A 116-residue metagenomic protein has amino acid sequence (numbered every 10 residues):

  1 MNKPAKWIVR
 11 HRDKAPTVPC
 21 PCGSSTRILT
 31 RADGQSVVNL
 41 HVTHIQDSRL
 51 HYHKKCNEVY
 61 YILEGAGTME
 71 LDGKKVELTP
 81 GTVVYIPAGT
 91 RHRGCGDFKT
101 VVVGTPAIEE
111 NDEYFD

Functional and structural regions predicted by a protein language model:
N2-C20: Extreme N-terminal tail/first-helix region
K14-L50, V103, D112-Y114: A short glycine-rich, His/Asp/Glu-containing loop-to-beta-strand
H41, L63-E64, T79-P80, G96: A cytosolic small-molecule/anion-sensing beta-strand core signal
V42-I45, K54-M69: Short, conserved beta-strand element in jelly-roll/cupin
L50-Y52, N57-I62, V76, H92: His/acidic/aromatic-lined binding-pocket segments of jelly-roll/cupin-type domains and related regulatory beta-sandwich
E70-K74, D97: Short strand-coil-strand connectors
G73-G89: Short acidic-glycine-tyrosine-enriched beta hairpin
A88-E113: Ligand-binding loop in jelly-roll beta-barrel domains
